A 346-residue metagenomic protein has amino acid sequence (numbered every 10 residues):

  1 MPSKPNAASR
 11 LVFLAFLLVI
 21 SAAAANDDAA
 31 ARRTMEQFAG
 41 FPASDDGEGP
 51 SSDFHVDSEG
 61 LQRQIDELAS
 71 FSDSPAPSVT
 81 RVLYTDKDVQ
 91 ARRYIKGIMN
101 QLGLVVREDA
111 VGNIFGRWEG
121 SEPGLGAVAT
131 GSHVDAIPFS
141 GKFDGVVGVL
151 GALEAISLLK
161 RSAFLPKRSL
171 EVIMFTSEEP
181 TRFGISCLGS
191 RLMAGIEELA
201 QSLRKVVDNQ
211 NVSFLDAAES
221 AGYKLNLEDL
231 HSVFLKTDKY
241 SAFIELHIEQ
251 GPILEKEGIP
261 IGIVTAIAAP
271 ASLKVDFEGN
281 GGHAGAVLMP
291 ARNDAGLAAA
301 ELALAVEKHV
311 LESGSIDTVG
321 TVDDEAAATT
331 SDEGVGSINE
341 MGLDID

Functional and structural regions predicted by a protein language model:
N6-A24: Cleavable N-terminal signal peptides of Sec/SRP-targeted secreted and luminal proteins
I20-P77: N-terminal hydrophobic or amphipathic helices/low-complexity stretches enriched in small/hydrophobic/Pro/Gly
T34-P42, E178, G184-D346: Midchain, well-structured core segments that form catalytic/ion-binding scaffolds
G60, Q64-E67, F71, Y94 (+2 more regions): Generic non-transmembrane alpha-helical segments
S70-E119: A non-catalytic alpha/beta surface segment that caps or lines the substrate-entry region of metallo-dependent hydrolase
Y94, V146-E154, L297-E301: Short amphipathic alpha-helical face segments that pack within enzyme cores and frequently flank/anchor catalytic
L102, I114-V147, A152, K274 (+1 more regions): Catalytic-core environment of secreted peptidases
S132-Q210: A generic, well-ordered mixed alpha/beta core segment in the N-terminal half of proteins
